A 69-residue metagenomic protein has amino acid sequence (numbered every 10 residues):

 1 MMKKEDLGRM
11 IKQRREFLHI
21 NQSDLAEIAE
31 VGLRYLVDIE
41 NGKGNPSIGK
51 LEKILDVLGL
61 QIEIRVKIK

Functional and structural regions predicted by a protein language model:
M1-D6: A detector for short, charged/polar N-terminal pre-domain segments
R9-D24: Short basic helix-loop element that most often maps to the first helix and adjoining turn of HTH DNA-binding modules
I11, L25-A26, L36-I39: Conserved hydrophobic/aromatic packing and binding residues within compact polymer-binding modules
I20-R34: Short alpha-helical DNA-recognition segment
E30-G44: Recognition helix of helix-turn-helix/homeodomain-like DNA-binding domains that insert into the DNA major groove
G49-R65: DNA major-groove recognition helix of helix-turn-helix/homeodomain DNA-binding modules
I68-K69: Short acidic DE-rich linear segments
